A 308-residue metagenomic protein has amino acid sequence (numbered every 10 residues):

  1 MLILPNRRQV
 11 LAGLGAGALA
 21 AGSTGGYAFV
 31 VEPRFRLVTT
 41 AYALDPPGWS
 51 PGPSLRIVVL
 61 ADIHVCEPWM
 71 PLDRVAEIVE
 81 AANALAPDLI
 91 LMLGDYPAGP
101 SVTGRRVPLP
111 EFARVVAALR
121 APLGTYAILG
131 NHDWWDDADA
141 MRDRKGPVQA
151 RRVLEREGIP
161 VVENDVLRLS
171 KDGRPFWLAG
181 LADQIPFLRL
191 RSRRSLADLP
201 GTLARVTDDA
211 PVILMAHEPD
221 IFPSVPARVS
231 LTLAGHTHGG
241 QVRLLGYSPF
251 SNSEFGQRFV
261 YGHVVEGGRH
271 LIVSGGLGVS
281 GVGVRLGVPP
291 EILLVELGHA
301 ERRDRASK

Functional and structural regions predicted by a protein language model:
M1-A18: N-terminal secretory signal peptides and thylakoid transit peptides that target proteins across membranes
I3-L4, A21-P53, E77-E80: C-terminal segment of N-terminal export signals and the immediately downstream linker at the start of the mature
P46-I57, I159, V166-L178, V265-H270: Beta-strand-turn-beta hairpins that frame and shape the catalytic cleft of phosphate-ester-processing enzymes
S54-H64, P175-I185, I213-A216, H270-G276: Active-site-proximal beta-strand elements of phosphoester/diester hydrolases
R56-R152, E157: Membrane-embedded segments
L60-A61, I90-D95, T125-N131, V162-N164 (+3 more regions): Active-site neighborhood of phospho(di)ester-bond hydrolases with catalytic His/Asp-centered motifs
D137-I159, D165-V166, K171-M215, F222 (+1 more regions): Binuclear metal-dependent hydrolase catalytic cores centered on His/Asp/Glu-rich metal-binding motifs
I213, P219-L293, E301-R302: Conserved beta-sheet core of the metallophosphoesterase superfamily
